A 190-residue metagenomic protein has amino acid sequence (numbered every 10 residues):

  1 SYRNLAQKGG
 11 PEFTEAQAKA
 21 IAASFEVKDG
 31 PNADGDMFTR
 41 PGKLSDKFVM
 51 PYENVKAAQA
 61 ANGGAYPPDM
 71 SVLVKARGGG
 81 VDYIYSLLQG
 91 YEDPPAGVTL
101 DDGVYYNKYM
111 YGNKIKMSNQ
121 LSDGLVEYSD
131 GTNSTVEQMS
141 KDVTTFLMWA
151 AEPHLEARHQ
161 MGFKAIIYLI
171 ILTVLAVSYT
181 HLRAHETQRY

Functional and structural regions predicted by a protein language model:
S1, V143, L147: The canonical Cys-X-X-Cys-His
S1-N62, E92-N113, D123, H154: Periplasmic/extracellular electron-transfer cofactor-ligation site, primarily the c-type cytochrome heme-c attachment
P68-G97: Acidic, glycine-rich loop-and-strand cores that form catalytic or ligand-binding grooves in diverse globular domains
S122-T144: Extended, hydrophilic extramembrane loops/domains of integral membrane proteins
H154-Y168: Juxtamembrane/start-of-transmembrane alpha-helix segments at the extracytoplasmic/lumenal side of membrane anchors
T180-T187: Conserved small/polar residues in nucleotide/adenosyl-binding loops
